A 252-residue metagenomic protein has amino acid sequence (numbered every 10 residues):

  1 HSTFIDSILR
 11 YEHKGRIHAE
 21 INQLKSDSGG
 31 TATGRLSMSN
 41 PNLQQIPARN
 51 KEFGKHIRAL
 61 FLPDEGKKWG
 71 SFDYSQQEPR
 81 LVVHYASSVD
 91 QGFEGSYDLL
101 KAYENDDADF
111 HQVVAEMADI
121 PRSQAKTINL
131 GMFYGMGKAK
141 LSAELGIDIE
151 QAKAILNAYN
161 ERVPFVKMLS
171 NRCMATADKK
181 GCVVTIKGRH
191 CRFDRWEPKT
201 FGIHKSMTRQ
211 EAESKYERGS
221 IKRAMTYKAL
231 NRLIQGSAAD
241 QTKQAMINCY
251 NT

Functional and structural regions predicted by a protein language model:
H1-A118, C173-M174, K179-T252: Acidic, glycine-rich two-metal-ion catalytic cores of nucleic acid-processing enzymes
A86, A118-D119, L145, V163: A broad structural signal for alpha-helix termini and local helix breaks/kinks
R122-Y134: Short, amphipathic alpha-helical "recognition" segments used to contact nucleic acids or chromatin
A125-K126, K138, Y227: Residue-level signal for cytosolic alpha-helical hairpin/rod architecture
L145-I155: Short, basic interhelical loop/turn and adjoining N-cap of the next helix at nucleic-acid- or acidic-partner-contacting
N160-S170: Short, basic alpha-helical nucleic acid-contact segments in DNA-binding proteins and DNA transaction factors
